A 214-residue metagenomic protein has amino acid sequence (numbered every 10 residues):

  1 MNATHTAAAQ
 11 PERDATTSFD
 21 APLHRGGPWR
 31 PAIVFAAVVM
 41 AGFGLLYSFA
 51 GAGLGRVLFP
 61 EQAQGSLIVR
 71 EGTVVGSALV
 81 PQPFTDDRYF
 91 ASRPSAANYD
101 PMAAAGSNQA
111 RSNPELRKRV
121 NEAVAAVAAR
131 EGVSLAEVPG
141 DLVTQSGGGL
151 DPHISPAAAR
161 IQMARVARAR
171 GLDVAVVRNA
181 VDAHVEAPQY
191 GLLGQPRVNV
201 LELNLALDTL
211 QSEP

Functional and structural regions predicted by a protein language model:
N2-G27, P31, F35-A36, G44 (+5 more regions): Flexible, solvent-exposed loop/hinge segments and secondary-structure transition points
M40: Short, Lys/Arg-rich flexible segments
S48, V80, Q195-V198: Short, electropositive, low-hydrophobicity segments enriched in small/polar residues
R165-P214: Extracytoplasmic/periplasmic C-terminal soluble domains
